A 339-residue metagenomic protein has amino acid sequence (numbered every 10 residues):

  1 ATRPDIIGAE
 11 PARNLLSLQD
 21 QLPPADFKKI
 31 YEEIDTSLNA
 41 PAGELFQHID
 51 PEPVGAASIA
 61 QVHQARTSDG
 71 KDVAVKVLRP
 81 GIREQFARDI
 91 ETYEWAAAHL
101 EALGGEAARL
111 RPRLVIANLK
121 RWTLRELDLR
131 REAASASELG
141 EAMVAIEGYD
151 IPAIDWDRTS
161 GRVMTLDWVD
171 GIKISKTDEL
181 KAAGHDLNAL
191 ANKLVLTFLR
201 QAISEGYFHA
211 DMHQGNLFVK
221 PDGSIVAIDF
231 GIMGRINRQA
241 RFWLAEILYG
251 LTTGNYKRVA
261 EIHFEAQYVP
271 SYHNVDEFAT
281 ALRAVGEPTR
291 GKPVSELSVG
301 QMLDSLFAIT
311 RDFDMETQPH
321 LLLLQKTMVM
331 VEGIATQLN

Functional and structural regions predicted by a protein language model:
A1-H209, Q214, F218-N339: Broad phosphate/nucleotide-binding scaffolds in NTP-utilizing and phosphate-metabolizing enzymes
